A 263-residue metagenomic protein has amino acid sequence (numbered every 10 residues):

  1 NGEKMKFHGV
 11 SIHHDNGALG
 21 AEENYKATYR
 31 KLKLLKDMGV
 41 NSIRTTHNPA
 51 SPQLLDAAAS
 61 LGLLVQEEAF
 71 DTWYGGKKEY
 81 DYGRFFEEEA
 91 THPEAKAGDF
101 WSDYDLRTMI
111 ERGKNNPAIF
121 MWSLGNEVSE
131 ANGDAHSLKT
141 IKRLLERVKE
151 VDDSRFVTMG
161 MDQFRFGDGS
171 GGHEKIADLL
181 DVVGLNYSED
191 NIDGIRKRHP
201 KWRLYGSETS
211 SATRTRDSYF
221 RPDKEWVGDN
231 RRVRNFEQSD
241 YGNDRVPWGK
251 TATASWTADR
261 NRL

Functional and structural regions predicted by a protein language model:
E3-V182, N186-D193, R198-R203, E208-T215: Active-site mouth of glycoside hydrolases
G184-E189, D193-L263: Active-site core of glycosidic bond-cleaving carbohydrate-active enzymes
